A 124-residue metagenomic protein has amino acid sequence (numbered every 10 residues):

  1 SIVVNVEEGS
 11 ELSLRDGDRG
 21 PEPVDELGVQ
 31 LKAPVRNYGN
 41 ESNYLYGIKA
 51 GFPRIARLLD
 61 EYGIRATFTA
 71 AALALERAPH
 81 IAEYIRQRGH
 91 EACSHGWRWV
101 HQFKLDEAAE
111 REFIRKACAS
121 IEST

Functional and structural regions predicted by a protein language model:
S1-T124: Catalytic alpha-helical scaffold of carbohydrate-active enzymes acting on polysaccharides/glycoconjugates
